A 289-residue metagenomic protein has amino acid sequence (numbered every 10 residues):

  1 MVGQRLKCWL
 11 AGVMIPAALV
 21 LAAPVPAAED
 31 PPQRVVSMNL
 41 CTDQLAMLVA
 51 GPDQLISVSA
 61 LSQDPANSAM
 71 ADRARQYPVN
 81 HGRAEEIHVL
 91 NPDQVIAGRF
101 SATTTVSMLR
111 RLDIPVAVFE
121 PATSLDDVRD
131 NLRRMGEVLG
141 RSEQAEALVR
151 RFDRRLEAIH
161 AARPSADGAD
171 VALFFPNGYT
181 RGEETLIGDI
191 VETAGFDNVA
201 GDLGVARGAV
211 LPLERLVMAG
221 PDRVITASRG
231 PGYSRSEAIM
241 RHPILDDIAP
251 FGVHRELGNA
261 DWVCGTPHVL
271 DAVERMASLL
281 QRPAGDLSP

Functional and structural regions predicted by a protein language model:
W9-A22: Bacterial N-terminal signal peptides
Q33-M47, E143-G195, W262, L287: Basic- and aromatic-lined ligand-binding clefts that recognize polyanionic substrates
Q33-R34, D127-E137, E146, A227-P289: Structured C-terminal subdomain patch of bacterial secreted/periplasmic proteins
R34-F100, T104-T105, F196-V199, L245: A short, structured surface patch at a secondary-structure boundary
N39, S59, R99, L203 (+2 more regions): Short secondary-structure boundary segments
S59, L186-G208, V253-E256: His/Asp/Glu-enriched short active-site or ligand-binding loop at hydrolase and phosphoryl-transfer sites
A84-P92, L112, V210-G220: Short helices/loops that flank or line small-molecule/ion binding pockets
T104, P121-M135, G168-D189, G232: Extracytoplasmic ligand-binding site segments that recognize negatively charged/polar headgroups
